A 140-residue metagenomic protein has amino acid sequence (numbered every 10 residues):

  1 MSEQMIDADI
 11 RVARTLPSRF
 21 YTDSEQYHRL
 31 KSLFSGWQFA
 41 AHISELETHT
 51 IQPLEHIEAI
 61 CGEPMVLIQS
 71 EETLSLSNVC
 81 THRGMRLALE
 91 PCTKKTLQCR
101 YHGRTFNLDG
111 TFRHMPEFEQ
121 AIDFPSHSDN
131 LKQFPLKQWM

Functional and structural regions predicted by a protein language model:
M1-M5, L108: Short, flexible segments with low predicted structural confidence
S2, S18, S24, S32-S35 (+4 more regions): Generic serine detector
Q4-F20: Short, contiguous pre-domain boundary segments
S18-I60: Non-catalytic accessory segments flanking enzyme active sites
T48-M140: Rieske [2Fe-2S] iron-sulfur-binding domain
